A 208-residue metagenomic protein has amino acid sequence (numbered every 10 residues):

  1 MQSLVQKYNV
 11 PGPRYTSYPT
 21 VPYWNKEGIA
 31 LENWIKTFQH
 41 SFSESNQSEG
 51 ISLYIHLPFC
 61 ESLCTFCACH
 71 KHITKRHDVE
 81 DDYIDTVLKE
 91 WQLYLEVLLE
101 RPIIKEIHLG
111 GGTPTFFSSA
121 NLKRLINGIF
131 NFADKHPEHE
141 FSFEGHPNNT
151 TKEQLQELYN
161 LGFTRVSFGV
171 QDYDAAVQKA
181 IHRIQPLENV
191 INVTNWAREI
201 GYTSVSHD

Functional and structural regions predicted by a protein language model:
M1-I51: Flexible, acidic/Gly-rich N-terminal and inter-domain linker regions that tether and position cofactor-handling modules
P19-W24, P58, P114, P147: Proline-rich low-complexity regions
T20-Y23, L63, H72-I73: A short secondary-structure junction motif
I51-S52, E106: Structural motif
S52, T65, F141: Divalent metal-dependent hydrolysis catalytic cores, especially in the metallo-beta-lactamase
L53-I55, F168: Short beta-strand motif preference
I55-K71: Local cysteine-cluster metal-coordination motifs and their immediate loop/turn environment, predominantly Fe-S cluster
K71-L99, I104-H207: Conserved non-cysteine loop/helix-boundary elements of the Radical SAM core domain that shape
